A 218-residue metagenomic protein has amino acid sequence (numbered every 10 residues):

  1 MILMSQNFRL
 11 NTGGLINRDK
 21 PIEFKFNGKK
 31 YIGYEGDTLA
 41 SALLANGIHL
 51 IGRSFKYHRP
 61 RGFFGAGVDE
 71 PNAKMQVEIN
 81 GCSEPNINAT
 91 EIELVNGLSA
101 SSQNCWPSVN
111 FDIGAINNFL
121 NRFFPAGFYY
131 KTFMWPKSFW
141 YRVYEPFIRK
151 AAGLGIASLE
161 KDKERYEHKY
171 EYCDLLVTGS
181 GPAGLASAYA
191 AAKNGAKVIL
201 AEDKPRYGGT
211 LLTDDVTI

Functional and structural regions predicted by a protein language model:
I2-E35, N46-V77, P85: Ubiquitin-like/PB1-type beta-grasp interaction modules and other compact soluble beta-rich domains
N27, N46, E78, K137 (+4 more regions): Fold-independent oxyanion-binding glycine-rich loops and adjacent beta-strand/coil segments at enzyme active sites
T38-A40: Short, structural beta-strand-to-alpha-helix junction motif
L43: Carbohydrate-associated surface elements
F55-L176, N194: Fe-S ferredoxin-like electron-transfer domains and their immediately adjacent linker/connector regions across
V143-Y144, Y166, T210-I218: N-terminal Rossmann-like dinucleotide/flavin-binding domain of flavoprotein oxidoreductases that bind FAD/FMN
K169-L200: N-terminal Rossmann-like FAD-binding beta1-loop-alpha1 element of flavoenzymes
K193-T213: Glycine-rich FAD pyrophosphate-binding loop
